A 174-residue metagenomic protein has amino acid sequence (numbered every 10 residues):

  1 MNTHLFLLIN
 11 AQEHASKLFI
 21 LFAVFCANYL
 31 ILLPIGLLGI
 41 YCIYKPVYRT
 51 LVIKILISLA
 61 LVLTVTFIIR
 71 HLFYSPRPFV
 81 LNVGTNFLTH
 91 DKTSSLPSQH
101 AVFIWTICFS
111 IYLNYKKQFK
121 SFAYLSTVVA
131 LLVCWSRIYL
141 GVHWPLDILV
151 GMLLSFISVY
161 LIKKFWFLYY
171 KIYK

Functional and structural regions predicted by a protein language model:
M1-L32, T66-T93: N-terminal transmembrane-helix/juxtamembrane module of multi-pass inner/ER membrane proteins
S16-L18, V47-V52, K117-F122: Membrane-helix interface segments
K17, V47, T64-I68, F156-L161: Transmembrane alpha-helix boundary/anchor motif
Y29, L33, I55-F67, M152 (+1 more regions): Alpha-helical transmembrane spans of integral membrane proteins, capturing the lipid-embedded, hydrophobic core of TM
L30-C42: N-terminal signal-anchor/start-transfer transmembrane helix
G39-V47, G141: Perimembrane helix-loop-helix junctions
P46-Y115, Y173: Membrane-interface loops
L88-K174: Membrane-embedded catalytic cores of phosphoryl/pyrophosphoryl-handling enzymes
